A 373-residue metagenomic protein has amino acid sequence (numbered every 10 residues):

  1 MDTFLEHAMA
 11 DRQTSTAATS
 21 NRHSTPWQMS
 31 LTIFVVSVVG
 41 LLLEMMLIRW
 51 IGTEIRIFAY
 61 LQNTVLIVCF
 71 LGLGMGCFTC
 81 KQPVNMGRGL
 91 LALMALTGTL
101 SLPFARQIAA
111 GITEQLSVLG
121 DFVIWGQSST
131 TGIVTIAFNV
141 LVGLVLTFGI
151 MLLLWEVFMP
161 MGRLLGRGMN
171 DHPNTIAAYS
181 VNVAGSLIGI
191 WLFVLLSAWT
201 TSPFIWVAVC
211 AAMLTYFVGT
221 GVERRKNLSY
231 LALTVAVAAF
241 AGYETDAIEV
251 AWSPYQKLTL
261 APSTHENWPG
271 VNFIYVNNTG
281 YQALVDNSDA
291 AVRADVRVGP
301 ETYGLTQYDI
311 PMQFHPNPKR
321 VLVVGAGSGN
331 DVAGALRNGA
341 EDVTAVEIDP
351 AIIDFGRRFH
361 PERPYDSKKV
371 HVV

Functional and structural regions predicted by a protein language model:
D2-V373: Alpha-helical transmembrane segments of multi-pass membrane proteins
